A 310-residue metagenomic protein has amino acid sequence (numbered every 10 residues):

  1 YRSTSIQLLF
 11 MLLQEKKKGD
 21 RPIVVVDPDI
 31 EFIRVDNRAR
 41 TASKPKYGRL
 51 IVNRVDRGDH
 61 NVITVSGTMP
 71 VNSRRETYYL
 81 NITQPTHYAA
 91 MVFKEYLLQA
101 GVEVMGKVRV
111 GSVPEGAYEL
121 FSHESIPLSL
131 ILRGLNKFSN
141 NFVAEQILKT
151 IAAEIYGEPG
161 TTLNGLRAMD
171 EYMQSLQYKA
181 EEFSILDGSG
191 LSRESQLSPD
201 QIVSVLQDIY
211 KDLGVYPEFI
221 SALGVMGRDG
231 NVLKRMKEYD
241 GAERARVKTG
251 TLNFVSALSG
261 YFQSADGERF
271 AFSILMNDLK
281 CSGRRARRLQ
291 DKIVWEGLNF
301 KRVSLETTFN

Functional and structural regions predicted by a protein language model:
Y1-K179, E296-F309: Conserved serine DD-peptidase/penicillin-binding transpeptidase domain and beta-lactam-recognizing active-site
F138, L148-N310: Small-residue-rich helix-loop
